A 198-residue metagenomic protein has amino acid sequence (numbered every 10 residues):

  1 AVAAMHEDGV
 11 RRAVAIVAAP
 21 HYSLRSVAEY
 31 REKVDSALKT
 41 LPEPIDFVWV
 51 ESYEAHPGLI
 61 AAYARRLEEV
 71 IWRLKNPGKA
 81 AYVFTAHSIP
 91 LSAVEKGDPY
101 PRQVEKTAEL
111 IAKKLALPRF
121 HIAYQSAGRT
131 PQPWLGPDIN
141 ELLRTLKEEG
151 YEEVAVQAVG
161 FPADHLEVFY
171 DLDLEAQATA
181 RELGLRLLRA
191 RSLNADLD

Functional and structural regions predicted by a protein language model:
A1-D198: Extended amphipathic ligand-handling, pore-lining, and cofactor/metal-binding catalytic surfaces
